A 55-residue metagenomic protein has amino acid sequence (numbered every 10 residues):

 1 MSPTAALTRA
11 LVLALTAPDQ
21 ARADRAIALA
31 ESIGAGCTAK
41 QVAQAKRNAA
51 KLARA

Functional and structural regions predicted by a protein language model:
M1-D24: N-terminal acidic leader/helix
Q20-A55: Short, charge-rich amphipathic interface segments used for partner binding and complex assembly
